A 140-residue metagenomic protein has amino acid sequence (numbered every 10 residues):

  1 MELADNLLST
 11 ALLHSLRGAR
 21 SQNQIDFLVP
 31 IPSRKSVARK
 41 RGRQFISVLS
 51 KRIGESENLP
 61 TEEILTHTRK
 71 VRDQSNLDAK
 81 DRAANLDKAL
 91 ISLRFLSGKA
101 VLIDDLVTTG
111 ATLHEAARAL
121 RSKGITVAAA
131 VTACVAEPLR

Functional and structural regions predicted by a protein language model:
M1-F27, R34-K51, E55, T61-F95 (+1 more regions): Active-site-facing substrate-recognition patch
A4, L113-H114: Conserved acetyl-CoA-binding loop-helix of GNAT-fold acetyltransferases
N58-L59, I125: Short glycine/serine/threonine/alanine-rich loop segments
G98, H114-R140: PRPP-dependent phosphoribosyltransferase catalytic core
D105, G110: Conserved G/P- and acidic residue-centered "switch" motifs that form tight phosphate/ATP-binding loops in soluble
